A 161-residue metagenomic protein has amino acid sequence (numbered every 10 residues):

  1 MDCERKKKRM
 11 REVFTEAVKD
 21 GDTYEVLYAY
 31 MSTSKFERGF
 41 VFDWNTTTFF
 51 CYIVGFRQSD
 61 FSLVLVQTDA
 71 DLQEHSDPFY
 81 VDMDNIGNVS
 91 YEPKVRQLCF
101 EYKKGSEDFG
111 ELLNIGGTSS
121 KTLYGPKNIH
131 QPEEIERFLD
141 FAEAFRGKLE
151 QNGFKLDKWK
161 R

Functional and structural regions predicted by a protein language model:
M1-Q58: Anionic N-terminal interaction surfaces
C3, Q97-S119: Short, surface-exposed polybasic-and-hydrophobic patches located at secondary-structure transitions
C3-R11, T122-R161: Terminal and domain-flanking low-complexity segments
Y24, F42, Q58, D108 (+3 more regions): Polar low-complexity intrinsically disordered regions enriched in Ser/Thr and small residues
V41-F42, L113-I115, Y124: Short, aromatic- and cysteine-enriched interfacial helices/patches that mediate contacts at lipid membranes
W44-E107: Phosphoinositide-binding peripheral membrane targeting modules
D71-L72, E107-L113, E136-G147: Short secondary-structure transition/capping segments
